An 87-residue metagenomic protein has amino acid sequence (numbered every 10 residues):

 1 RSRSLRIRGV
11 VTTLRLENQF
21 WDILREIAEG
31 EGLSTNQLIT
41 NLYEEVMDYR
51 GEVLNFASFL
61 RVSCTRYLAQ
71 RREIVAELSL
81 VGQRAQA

Functional and structural regions predicted by a protein language model:
R1-R8, A85: A detector of short terminal or domain-flanking linear segments
S4-R6, N18, C64, I74: Sequence-pattern detector for short linear motifs and compositional/periodic biases rather than a specific fold
R6, V10-F59: Amphipathic, hydrophobic secondary-structure cores in small proteins
G32-S34, L42-Y43, T65-A69, G82-Q83: Short, surface-exposed, polar/charged, turn-prone segments marking secondary-structure boundaries
E52-S79: C-terminal structural segments of small proteins and small subunits
L78-A87: Intrinsically disordered, low-complexity, charge-dense segments enriched in Lys/Arg and Glu/Asp interspersed
